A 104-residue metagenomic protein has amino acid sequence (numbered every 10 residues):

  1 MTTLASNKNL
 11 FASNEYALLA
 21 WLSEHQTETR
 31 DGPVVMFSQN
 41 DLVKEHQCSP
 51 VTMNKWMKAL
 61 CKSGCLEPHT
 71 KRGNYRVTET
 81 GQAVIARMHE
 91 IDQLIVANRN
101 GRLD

Functional and structural regions predicted by a protein language model:
M1-H25: Short alpha-helical segments that sit at the start of domains
T2-T3, E90-D104: Amphipathic alpha-helical dimerization/coiled-coil segments that flank or bridge DNA-binding/regulatory modules
E24-V34: Short helix-capping/hinge SLiMs at alpha-helix to coil transitions
P33-E45: A short alpha-helical element within helix-turn-helix/winged-helix DNA-binding domains across DNA-binding proteins
M36, R72-E79: Minor-groove-contacting beta-hairpin "wing" of winged helix-turn-helix DNA-binding domains
Q47-K62: Short amphipathic alpha-helical interaction segments
C61-K71: A short, conserved structural fragment
G81-R87: Short, charged/polar, Gly/Pro-enriched secondary-structure boundary elements
